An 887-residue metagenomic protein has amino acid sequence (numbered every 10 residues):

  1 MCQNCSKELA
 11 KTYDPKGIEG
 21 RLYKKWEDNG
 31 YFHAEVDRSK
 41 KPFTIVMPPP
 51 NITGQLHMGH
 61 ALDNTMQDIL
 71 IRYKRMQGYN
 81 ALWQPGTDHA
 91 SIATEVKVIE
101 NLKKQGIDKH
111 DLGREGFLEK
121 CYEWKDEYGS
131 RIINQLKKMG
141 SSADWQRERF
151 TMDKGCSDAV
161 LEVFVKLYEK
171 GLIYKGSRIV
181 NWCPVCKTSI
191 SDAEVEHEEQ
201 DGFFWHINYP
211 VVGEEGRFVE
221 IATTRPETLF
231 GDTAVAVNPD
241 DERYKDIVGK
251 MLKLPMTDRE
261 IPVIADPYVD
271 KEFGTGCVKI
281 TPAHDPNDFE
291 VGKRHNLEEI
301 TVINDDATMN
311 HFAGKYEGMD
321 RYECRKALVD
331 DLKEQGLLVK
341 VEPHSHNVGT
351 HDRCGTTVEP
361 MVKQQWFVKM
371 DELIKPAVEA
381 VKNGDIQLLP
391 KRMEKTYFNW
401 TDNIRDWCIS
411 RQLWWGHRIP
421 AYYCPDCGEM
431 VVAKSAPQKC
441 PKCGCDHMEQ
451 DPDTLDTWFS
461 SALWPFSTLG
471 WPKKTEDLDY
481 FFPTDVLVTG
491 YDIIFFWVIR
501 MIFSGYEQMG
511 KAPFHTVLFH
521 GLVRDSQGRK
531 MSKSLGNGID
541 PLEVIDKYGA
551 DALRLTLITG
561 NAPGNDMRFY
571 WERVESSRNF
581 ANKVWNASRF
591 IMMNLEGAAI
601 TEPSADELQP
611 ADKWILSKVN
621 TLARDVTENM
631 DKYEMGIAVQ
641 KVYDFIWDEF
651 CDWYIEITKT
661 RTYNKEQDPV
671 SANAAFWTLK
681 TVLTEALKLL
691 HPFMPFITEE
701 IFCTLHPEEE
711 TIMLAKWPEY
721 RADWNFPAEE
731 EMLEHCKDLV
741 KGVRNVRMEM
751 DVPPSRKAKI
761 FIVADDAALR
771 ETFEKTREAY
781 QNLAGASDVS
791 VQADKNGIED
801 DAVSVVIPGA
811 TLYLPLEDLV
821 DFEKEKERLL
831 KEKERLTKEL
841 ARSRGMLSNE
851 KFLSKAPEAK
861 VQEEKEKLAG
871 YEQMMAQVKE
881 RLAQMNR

Functional and structural regions predicted by a protein language model:
M1-M58, A81, V339-E342, D352 (+1 more regions): Non-catalytic terminal extensions that flank enzyme cores
C2, T12, R21, K25-N29 (+10 more regions): Residue patterns forming the tRNA-binding/recognition surfaces of aminoacyl-tRNA synthetases and related DALR
E35-V98, T151, V160, I221-T223 (+7 more regions): N-terminal catalytic cores of NTP/NDP-binding nucleotidyl/phosphoryl-transfer enzymes
R38-K40, P48-P49, Q84-E95, E148-C156 (+3 more regions): Short, solvent-exposed turn/loop segments enriched in Gly/Ser/Thr/Pro and often Arg
R72-N80, N101-R114, N134, K138-A143 (+17 more regions): Secondary-structure transition/capping motifs at alpha-helix termini and the adjoining loop/turn into the next element
H206, N399-F459, L463, E507-A550 (+2 more regions): Feature 926 captures the class I aminoacyl-tRNA synthetase adenylation module centered on the KMSKS loop
I207-Y209, K250-M256: Short conserved beta-strand and strand-loop elements enriched in small hydrophobics with frequent Asp/Gly
R259-I264, P452-F482, D648, D652-I655: Active-site-adjacent "gating/activation" loops or surface patches in catalytic cores
